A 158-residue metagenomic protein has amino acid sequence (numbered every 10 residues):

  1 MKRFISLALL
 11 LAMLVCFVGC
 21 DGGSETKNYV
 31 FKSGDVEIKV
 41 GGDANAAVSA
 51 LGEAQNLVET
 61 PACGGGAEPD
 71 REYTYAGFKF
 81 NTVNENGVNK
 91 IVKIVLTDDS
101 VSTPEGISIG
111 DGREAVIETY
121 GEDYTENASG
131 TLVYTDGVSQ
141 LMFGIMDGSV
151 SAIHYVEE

Functional and structural regions predicted by a protein language model:
M1-F4: Positively charged n-region of N-terminal signal peptides that target proteins for export
L11-A12: Repetitive helical segments and hydrophobic/amphipathic motifs
V15-G19: C-terminal motif of bacterial Sec signal peptides marking the signal peptidase cleavage site
D21-G23: Bacterial signal peptide processing site
N28, E37, G41-A44: The feature marks the first
F31-I38, S100-I107: Second-shell loop/turn segments in exported
S33, A44-N86, S108-I109, R113-E158: A cross-family detector of function-defining hotspots
K90-V92, L96-S102, I109: A low-complexity, Ser/Thr/Gly/Pro-enriched, surface-exposed linker/loop concept that marks segments flanking
